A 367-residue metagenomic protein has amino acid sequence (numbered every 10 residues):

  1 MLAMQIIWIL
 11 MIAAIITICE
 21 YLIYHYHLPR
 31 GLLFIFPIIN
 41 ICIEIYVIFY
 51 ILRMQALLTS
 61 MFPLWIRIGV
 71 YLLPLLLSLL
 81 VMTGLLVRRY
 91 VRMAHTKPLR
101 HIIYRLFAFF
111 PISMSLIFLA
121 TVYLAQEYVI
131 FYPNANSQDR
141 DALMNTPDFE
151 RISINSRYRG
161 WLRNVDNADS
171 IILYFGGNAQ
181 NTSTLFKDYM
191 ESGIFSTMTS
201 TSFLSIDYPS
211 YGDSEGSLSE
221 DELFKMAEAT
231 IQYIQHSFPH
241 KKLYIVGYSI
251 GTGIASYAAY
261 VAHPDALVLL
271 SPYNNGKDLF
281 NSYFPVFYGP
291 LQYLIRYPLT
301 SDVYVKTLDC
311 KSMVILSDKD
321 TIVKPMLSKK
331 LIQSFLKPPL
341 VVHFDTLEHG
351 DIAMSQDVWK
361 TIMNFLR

Functional and structural regions predicted by a protein language model:
N40, K330, K337-R367: C-terminal catalytic histidine-bearing segment of alpha/beta-hydrolase fold enzymes
L57, F110-S153: An N-terminal hydrophobic leader/cap segment in hydrolases
Y158-Y233: Membrane-embedded segments
K187-D188, S301, C310, K324-Q333: Short alpha-helix in the alpha/beta-hydrolase fold that links the catalytic acid
P239-S249: Alpha/beta-hydrolase fold nucleophile elbow
T252-C310, D351-M354: Hydrolase active-site cap/lid region
L308, V314-L316, D320: Short beta-strand/loop motif that positions the catalytic acidic residue of the alpha/beta-hydrolase fold
K319-V323, H349-G350: Acidic catalytic loop of the alpha/beta-hydrolase fold
